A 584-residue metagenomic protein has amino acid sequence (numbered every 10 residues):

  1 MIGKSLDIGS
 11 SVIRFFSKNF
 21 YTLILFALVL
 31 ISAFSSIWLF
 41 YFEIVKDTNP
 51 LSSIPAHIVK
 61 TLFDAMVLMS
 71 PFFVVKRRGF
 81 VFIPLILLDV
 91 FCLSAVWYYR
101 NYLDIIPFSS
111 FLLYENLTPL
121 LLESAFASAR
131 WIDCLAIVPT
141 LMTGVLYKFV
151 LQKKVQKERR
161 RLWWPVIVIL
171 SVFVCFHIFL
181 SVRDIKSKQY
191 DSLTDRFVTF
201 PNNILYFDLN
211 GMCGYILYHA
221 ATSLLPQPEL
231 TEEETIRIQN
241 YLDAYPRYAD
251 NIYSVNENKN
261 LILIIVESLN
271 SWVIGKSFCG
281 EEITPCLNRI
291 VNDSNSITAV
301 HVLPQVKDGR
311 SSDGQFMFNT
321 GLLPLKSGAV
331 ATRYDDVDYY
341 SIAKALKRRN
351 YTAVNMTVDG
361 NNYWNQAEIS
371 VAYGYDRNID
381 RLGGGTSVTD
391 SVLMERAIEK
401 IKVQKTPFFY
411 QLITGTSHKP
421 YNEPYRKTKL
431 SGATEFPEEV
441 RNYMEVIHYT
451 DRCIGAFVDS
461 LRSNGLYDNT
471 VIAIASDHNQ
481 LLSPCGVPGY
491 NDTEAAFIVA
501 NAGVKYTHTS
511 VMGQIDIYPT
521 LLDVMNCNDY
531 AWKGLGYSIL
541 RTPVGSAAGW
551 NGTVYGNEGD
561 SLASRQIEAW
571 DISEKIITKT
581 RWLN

Functional and structural regions predicted by a protein language model:
I2-I216: Transmembrane and membrane-interface helices of multi-pass, inner-membrane envelope-modifying transferases
S5, G9, F16-S17, Q227 (+2 more regions): Intrinsic-disorder-associated interaction segments
P50, P55, P71, P84 (+13 more regions): Proline-rich intrinsically disordered, low-complexity coils
W97-S110, A127-R130, T231-E234, S311 (+4 more regions): A diffuse structural propensity rather than consistent per-protein peaks
Y215-N240: Membrane-anchoring hydrophobic helices of lipid-metabolizing enzymes
I236-N584: Solvent-exposed soluble domains appended to multi-pass membrane proteins
